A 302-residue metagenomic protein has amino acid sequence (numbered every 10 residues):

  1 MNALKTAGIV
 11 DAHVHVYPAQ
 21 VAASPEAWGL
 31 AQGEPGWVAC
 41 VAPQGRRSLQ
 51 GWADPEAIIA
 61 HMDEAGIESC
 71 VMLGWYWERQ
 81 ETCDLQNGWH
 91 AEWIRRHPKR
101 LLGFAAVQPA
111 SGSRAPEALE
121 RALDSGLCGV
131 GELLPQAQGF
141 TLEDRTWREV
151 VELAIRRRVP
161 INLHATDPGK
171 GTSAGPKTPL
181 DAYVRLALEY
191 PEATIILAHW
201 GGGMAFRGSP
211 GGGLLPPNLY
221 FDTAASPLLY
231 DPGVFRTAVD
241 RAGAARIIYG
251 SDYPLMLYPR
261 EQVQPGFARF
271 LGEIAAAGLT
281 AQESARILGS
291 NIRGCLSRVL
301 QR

Functional and structural regions predicted by a protein language model:
M1-A12, A19-A65, S69, A244-I248 (+1 more regions): Mid-to-C-terminal alpha-helical segments outside catalytic/metal-binding sites
D11, V71-G74, A106, I196-H199 (+3 more regions): Short beta-strand segments
H13, M62, H90, A122 (+7 more regions): Conserved, mostly hydrophobic/aromatic
Y17-Q20, W77-Q80, P109-S113, A137-Q138 (+4 more regions): Active-site environment of divalent metal-dependent phosphoester hydrolases
Q20-P25, D84, P116-A118, S173-G175 (+4 more regions): Short aromatic-enriched loop/helix-cap "lid" or pocket-rim segments at secondary-structure transitions that line
A57-H61, Q86-W93, A118-A122, T146-V150 (+4 more regions): A general structural detector for well-ordered alpha-helical segments in enzyme core domains, enriched
E68-G169, S173-A174, Y220: Active-site gating/metal-coordination segments in enzymes
L127-G129, G139-Y249: Catalytic pocket-lining loop regions of alpha/beta-barrel enzymes, especially the amidohydrolase/enolase/GH5 lineages
